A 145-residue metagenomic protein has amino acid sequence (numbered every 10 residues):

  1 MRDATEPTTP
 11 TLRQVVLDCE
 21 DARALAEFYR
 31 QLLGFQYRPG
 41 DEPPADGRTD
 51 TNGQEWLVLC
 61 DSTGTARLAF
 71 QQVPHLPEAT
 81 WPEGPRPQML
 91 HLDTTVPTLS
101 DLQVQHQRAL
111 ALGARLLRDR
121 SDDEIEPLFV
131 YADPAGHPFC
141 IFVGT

Functional and structural regions predicted by a protein language model:
E6-T9, D18-L68, A111-A114, D119-D122: Core segments of cupin and vicinal oxygen chelate
L12-E20, Q54-A66, A79-V104, P127-A132: Vicinal oxygen chelate
L68-P77: Short, solvent-exposed beta-alpha or beta-beta edge segments that form flexible loop/patches at the rim of ligand
V73, T95-P97, G144: Beta-hairpin (beta-strand-turn-beta-strand) motif
S100-P138, F142: Short, compact, well-ordered microdomains
